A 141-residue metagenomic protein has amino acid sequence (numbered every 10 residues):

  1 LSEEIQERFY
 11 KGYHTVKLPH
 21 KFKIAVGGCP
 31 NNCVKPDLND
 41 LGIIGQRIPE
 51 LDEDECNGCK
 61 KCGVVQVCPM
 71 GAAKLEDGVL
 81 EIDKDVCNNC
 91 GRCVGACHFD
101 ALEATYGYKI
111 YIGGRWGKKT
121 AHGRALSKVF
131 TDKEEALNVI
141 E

Functional and structural regions predicted by a protein language model:
L1-K61, V67, D85-V86: Small-residue-enriched alpha-helical segments and adjacent helix-cap loops that form tight helix-helix packing
N31, L41-R47, Y106, Y111-W116 (+1 more regions): A domain-level signal for the structural core that forms small-molecule/cofactor-binding pockets and catalytic centers
E50-D54, L80-D83, G107-G113: Short, well-ordered strand-loop elements centered on a beta-strand within folded domains, enriched for acidic residues
G58, L80-D83, V129, K133: Hydrophobic alpha-helical scaffolding
K61-L80, R92-Y108: Iron-sulfur cluster-binding cysteine motifs and their immediate structural context in ferredoxin-like electron-transfer
C87, G91: Cysteine-rich micro-motifs
G114-I140: A hydrophobic, small-residue-rich beta->alpha segment in the mid-to-C-terminal subdomain of diverse proteins
